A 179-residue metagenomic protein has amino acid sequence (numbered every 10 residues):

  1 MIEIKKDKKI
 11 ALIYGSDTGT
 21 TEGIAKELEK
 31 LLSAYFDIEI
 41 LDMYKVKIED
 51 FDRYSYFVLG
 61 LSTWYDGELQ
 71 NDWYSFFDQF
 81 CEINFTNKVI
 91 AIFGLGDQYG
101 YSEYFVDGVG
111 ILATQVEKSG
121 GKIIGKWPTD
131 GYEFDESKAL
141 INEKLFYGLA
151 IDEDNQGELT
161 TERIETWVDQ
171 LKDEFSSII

Functional and structural regions predicted by a protein language model:
I2-K9, R53-I179: FMN-binding flavodoxin-like domain, especially the glycine-rich phosphate-binding loop
K9-S33: Short, charged N-terminal beta->alpha structural module
G15-G19, K45, T63: Short, surface-exposed acidic/glycine-rich loop or hinge patches that mediate macromolecular interfaces
L31-Y35, I83-N84: Short helix-capping segments at alpha-helix termini
Y35-K47: A short beta-strand-loop structural module common to alpha/beta enzyme folds
